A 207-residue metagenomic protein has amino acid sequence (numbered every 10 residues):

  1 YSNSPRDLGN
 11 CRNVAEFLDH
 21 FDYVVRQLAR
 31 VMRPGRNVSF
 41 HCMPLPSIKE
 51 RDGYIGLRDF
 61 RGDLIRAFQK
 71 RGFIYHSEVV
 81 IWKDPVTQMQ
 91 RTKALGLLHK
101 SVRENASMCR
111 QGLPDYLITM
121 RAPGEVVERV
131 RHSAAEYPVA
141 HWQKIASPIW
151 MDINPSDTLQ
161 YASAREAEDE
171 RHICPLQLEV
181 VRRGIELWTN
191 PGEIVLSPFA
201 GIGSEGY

Functional and structural regions predicted by a protein language model:
Y1-Y207: Core catalytic lobe of class I
